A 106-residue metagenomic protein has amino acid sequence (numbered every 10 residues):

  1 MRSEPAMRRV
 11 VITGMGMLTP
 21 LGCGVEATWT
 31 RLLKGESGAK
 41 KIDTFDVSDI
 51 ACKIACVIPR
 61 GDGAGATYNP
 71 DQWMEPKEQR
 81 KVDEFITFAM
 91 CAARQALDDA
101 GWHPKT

Functional and structural regions predicted by a protein language model:
M1-T106: Conserved "HGTGT" condensation-loop signature of ketosynthase/thiolase-family condensing enzymes that catalyze
